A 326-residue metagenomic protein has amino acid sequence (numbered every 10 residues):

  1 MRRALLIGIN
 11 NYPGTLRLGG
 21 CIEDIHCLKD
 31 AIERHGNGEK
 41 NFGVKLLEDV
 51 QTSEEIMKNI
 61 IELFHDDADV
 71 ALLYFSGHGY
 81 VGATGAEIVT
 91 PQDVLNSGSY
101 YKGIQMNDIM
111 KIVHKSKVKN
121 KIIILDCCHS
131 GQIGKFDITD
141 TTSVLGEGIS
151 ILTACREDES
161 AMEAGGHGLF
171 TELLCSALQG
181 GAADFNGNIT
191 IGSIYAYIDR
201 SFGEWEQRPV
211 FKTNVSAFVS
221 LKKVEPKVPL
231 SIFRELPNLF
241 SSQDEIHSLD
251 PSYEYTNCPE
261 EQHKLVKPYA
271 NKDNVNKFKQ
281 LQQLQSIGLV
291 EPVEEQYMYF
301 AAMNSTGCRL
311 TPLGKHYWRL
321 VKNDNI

Functional and structural regions predicted by a protein language model:
M1-E87, E235-I326: Boundary/activation segment at the start of structured domains
R2, K40-F42, V118-N120, G146-I149: Short glycine-/polar-rich loops that comprise or flank the Walker A/P-loop and associated switch/sensor motifs
G8-I9, I32, I122-K212: Active-site-proximal C-terminal subdomain of hydrolase catalytic domains
L16-G19, Y100-K102, E163-G166: Short, solvent-exposed loop/turn segments at secondary-structure boundaries
D24, Q105, G166, F170: Catalytic-loop motifs flanking and including active-site residues across diverse enzymes
D49, P91-V94, A154-R156: Active-site donor-binding loop signature of nucleotide-sugar glycosyltransferases
S53-F136: Caspase-like (clan CD) cysteine peptidase catalytic core
D199, G203-H247: Long, low-complexity, charged/polar intrinsically disordered regions in eukaryotic proteins
